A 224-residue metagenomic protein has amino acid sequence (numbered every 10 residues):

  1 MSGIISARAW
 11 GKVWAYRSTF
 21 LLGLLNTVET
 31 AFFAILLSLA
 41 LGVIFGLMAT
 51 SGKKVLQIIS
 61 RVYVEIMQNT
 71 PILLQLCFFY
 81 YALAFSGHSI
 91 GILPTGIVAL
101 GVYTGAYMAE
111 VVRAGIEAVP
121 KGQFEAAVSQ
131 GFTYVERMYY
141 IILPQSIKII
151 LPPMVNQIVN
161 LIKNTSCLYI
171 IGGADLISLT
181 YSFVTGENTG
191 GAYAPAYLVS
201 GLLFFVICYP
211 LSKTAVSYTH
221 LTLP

Functional and structural regions predicted by a protein language model:
M1-L221: Transmembrane alpha-helices and adjacent helix-loop boundaries
